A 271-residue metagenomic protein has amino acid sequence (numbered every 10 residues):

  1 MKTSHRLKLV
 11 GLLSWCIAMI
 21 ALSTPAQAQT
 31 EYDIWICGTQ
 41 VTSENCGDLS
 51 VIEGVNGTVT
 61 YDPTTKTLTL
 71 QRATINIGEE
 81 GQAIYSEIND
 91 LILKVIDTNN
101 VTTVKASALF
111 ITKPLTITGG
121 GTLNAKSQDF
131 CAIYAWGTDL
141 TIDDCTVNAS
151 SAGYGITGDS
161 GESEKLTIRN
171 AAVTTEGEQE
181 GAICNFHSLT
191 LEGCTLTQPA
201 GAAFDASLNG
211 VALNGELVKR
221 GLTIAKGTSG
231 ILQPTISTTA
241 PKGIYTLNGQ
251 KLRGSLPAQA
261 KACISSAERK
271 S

Functional and structural regions predicted by a protein language model:
M1, S23-P25, T246: A composition/secondary-structure signal for short, hydrophobic, low-basic-content segments with alpha-helix propensity
K2-S14: Bacterial N-terminal signal peptides that target proteins for export
H5, A26, R169, A225 (+3 more regions): Serine/threonine-rich, low-complexity intrinsically disordered segments
R6, I17, T98, Q259 (+1 more regions): Generic N-terminal leader/processing signal
I17-Q27: C-terminal segment of classical bacterial N-terminal signal peptides
Q27-G227: A composition-driven surface/loop motif
L232-S271: C-terminal outer-membrane/trafficking sorting elements
